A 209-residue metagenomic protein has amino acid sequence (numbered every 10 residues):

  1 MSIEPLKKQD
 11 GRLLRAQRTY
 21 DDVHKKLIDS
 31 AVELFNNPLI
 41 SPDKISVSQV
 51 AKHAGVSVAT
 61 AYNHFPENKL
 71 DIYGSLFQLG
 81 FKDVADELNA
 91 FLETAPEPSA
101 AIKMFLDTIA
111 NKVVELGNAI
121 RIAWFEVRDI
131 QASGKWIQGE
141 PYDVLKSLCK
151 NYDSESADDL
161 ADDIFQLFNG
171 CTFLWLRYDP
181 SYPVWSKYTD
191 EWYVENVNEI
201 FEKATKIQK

Functional and structural regions predicted by a protein language model:
M1-D22, D29, Q208-K209: N-terminal intrinsically disordered/low-complexity leader segments
T19-V32, V50, I72, L76-V84 (+1 more regions): Generic hydrophobic, amphipathic alpha-helix propensity
V23, L76-G80, V84, F105 (+5 more regions): Hydrophobic/aromatic residues within well-ordered alpha-helical segments
K26, L34, P38-D71, S75: Helix-turn-helix
A85-N89, R128-D163, E191: Amphipathic alpha-helical packing segments from all-alpha helical-bundle domains
L88-E115, I164: Hydrophobic alpha-helical connector segments
D107-A132, F173-D179: Amphipathic alpha-helical segments used for helix-helix packing
R121-F125, K150-E199, Q208-K209: Hydrophobic/aromatic-rich alpha-helical bundle segments in the mid-to-C-terminal region
